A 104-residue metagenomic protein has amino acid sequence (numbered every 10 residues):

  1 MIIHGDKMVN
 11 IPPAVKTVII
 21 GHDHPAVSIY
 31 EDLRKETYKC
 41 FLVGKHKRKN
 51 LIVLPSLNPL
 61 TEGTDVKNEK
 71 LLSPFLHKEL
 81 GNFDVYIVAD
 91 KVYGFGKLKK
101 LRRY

Functional and structural regions predicted by a protein language model:
M1-Y104: Extended recognition/assembly regions associated with phosphoester-bond processing machinery
